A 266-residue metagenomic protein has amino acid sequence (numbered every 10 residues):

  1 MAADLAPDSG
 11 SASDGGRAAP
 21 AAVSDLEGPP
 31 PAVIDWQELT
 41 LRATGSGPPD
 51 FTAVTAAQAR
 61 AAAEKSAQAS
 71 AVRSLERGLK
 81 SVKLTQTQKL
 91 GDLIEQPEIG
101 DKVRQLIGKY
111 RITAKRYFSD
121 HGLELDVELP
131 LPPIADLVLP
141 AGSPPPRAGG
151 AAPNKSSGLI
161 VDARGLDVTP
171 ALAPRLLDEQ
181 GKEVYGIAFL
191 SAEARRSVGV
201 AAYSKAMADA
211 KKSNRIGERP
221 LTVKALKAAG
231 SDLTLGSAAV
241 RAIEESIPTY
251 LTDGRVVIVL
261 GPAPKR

Functional and structural regions predicted by a protein language model:
A2-R266: Domain-level marker for long, solvent-exposed, non-transmembrane regions
